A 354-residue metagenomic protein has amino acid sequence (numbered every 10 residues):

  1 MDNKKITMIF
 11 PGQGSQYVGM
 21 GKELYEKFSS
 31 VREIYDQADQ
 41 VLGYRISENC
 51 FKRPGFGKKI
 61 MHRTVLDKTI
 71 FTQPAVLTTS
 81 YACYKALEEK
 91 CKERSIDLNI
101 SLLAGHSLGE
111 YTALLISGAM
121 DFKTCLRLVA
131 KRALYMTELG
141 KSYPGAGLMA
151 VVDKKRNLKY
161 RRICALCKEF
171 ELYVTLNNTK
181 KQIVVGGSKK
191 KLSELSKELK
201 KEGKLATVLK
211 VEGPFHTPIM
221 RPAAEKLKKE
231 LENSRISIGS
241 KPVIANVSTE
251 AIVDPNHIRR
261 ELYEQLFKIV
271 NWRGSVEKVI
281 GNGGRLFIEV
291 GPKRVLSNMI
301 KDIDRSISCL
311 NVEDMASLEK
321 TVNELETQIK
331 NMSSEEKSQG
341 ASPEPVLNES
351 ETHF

Functional and structural regions predicted by a protein language model:
D2-R162, L286-K320: FabD-like malonyl-/acyl-CoA
M8-P11, K226, V247-A251, N256-G274 (+7 more regions): Flexible, low-complexity linker/boundary loops enriched in proline and small hydrophobic residues that flank enzymatic
Q13-S15, L42-Y44, I116-F267: Alpha/beta catalytic cores of group-transfer enzymes, especially the acyltransferase/condensing modules of polyketide
T72-P74, P214, I269: Glycine-rich phosphate/pyrophosphate-binding beta-alpha loops
T78-K85, A130, K190-S193, E225 (+1 more regions): Short, contiguous clusters of charged residues that form electrostatic/catalytic patches at enzyme active sites, used
P218, S317-L325: Short, charged, surface-exposed secondary-structure boundary motifs
I280-G281: Non-catalytic positions within long, well-ordered alpha-helices that form the structural scaffold/packing of enzyme
